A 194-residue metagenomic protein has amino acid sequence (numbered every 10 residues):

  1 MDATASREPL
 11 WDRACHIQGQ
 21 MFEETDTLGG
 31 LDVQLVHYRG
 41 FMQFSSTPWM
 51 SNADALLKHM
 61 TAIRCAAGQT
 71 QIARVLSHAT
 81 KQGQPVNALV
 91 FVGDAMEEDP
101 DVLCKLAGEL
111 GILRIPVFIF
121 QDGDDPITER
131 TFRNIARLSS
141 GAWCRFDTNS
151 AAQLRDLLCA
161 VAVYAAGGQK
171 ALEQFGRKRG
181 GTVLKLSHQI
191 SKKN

Functional and structural regions predicted by a protein language model:
M1-T47, V75, A88-V92: Von Willebrand factor
M21-E24, K105-L113: Catalytic-core regions built around general acid/base machinery
E24-T27, H78-P85, E109: Surface-exposed acidic, glycine-flexible loop patches that form ligand/cofactor-binding and adhesion interfaces
Q43, N52-V90, M96-D101, G123-R133: Von Willebrand factor
V86-L89, G111-F118: Short, surface-exposed connector motifs at secondary-structure boundaries
L113, T131, L138-S139: Short, structured coil segments at secondary-structure junctions
V117-Q121, W143-C144: Short catalytic-loop micro-motif centered on adjacent basic/acidic residues
S139, W143-N194: C-terminal "exit" segments of structured domains
